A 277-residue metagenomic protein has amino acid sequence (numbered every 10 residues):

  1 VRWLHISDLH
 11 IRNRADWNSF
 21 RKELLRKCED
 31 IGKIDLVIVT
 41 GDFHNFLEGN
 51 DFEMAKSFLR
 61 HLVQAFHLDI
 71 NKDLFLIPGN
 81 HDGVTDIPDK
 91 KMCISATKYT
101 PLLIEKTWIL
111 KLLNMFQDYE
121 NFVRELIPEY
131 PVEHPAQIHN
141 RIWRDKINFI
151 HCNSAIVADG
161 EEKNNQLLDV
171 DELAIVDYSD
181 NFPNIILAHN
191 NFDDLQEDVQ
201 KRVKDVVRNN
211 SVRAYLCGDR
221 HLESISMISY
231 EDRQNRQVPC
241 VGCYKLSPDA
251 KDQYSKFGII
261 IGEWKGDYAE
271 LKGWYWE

Functional and structural regions predicted by a protein language model:
V1-L4, A136-H151, P183, Q234-P239 (+1 more regions): Beta-strand-turn-beta hairpins that frame and shape the catalytic cleft of phosphate-ester-processing enzymes
V1-L74, V84-T85, A174-D180: N-terminal active-site segment of His-dependent metallophosphoesterases
H5-S7, D35-D42, D73-N80, I185-H189 (+2 more regions): Active-site neighborhood of phospho(di)ester-bond hydrolases with catalytic His/Asp-centered motifs
R12-A15, H44-E48, P78-K91, A158-G160 (+3 more regions): Active-site environment of divalent metal-dependent phosphoester hydrolases
K56-N164: Extended active-site neighborhood of metal-dependent phosphoesterases/phosphodiesterases
S154-A214, R220, I225-M227: Active-site-proximal segments of metal-dependent phosphoesterases and phosphodiesterases across multiple
L187, K272-E277: Short, solvent-exposed aromatic-acidic interface loops
L195-Y268: Conserved beta-sheet core of the metallophosphoesterase superfamily
